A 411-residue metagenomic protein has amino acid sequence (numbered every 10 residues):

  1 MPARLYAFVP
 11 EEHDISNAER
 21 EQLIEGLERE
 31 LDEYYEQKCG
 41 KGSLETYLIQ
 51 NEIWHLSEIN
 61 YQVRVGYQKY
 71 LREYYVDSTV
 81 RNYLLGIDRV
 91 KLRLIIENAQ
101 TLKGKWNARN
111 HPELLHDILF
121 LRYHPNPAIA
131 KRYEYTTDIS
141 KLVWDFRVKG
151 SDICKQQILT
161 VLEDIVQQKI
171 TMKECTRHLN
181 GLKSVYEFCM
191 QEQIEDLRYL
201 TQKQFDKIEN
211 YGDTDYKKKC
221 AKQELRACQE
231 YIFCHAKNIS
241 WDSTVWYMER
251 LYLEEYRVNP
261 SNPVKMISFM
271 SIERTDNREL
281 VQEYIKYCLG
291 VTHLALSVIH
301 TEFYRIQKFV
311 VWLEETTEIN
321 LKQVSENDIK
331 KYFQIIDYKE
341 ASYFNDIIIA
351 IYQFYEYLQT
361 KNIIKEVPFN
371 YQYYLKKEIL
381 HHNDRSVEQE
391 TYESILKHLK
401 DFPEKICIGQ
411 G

Functional and structural regions predicted by a protein language model:
P2, A7-L23, K105-A108, L121-L162 (+1 more regions): N-terminal DNA-binding module of tyrosine recombinases/phage integrases
R20, I379-I408: Long, amphipathic, Lys/Arg-enriched alpha-helical "connector/arm" segment
E25-P125, I158-Y247, E283-V298, I306-H382 (+1 more regions): N-terminal core-binding DNA-recognition domain of tyrosine recombinases/integrases
N60, G150-K155, T201, R274 (+3 more regions): Helix N-terminus capping/helix-initiation residues
N277, K322-S325, R385-E388: Generic alpha-helical segment signature
E302, I347, I408-G409: Hydrophobic (often cysteine-bearing) scaffold residues that line and stabilize catalytic clefts of nucleotide/cofactor
N362, Q410-G411: Short, charged phosphate-coordinating catalytic segments
